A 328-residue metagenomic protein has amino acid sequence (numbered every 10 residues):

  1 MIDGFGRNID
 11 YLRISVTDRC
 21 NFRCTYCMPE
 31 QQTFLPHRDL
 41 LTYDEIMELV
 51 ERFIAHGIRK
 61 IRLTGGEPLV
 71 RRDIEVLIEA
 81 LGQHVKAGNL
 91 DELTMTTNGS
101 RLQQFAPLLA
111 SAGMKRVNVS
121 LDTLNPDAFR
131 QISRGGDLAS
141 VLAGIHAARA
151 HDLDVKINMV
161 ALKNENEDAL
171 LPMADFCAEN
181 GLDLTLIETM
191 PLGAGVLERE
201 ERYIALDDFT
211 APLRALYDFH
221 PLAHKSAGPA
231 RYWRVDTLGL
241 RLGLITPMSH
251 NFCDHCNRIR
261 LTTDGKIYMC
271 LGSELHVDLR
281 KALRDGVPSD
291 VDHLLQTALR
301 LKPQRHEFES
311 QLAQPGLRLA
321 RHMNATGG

Functional and structural regions predicted by a protein language model:
M1-Y11, E179, T189-G328: Auxiliary Fe-S-binding modules of radical SAM enzymes
G4-D44: Canonical Radical SAM [4Fe-4S] cluster-binding loop centered on the CxxxCxxC motif and its immediate flanking residues
V16, L184, G265: Residue-level signature of catalytic and energy-coupling elements of molecular machines, predominantly ATP/GTP-dependent
F22, P126-D127, N251, V277: Glycine-centered loop/turn positions within well-structured domains that cap or flank conserved ligand/cofactor-binding
Q32-P36, N125-I132, G193-L197, D278-L279: A short acidic, helix-capping loop that chelates divalent metal ions and anchors anionic groups
F34, G66-P68: Glycine-rich, proline-tolerant flexible connector loops at the mouths of alpha/beta enzymes
L40-L63, V70-I187: Radical SAM/AdoMet-radical enzyme domain recognition
P68, V160-N164, P191, V196-R199: Short histidine/acidic/glycine/proline-rich micro-motifs that form metal- and phosphate-coordinating active-site loops
